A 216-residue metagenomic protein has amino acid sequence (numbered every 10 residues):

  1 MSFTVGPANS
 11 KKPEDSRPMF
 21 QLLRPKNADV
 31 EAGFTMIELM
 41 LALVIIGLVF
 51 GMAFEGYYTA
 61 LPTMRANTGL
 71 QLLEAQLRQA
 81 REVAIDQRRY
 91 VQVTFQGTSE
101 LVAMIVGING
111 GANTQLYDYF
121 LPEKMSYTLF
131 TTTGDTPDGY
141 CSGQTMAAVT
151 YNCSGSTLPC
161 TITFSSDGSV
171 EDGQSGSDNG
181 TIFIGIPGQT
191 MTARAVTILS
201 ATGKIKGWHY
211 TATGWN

Functional and structural regions predicted by a protein language model:
S2-R24, E31-F34, M40, L48-R78 (+3 more regions): N-terminal helix-rich module
